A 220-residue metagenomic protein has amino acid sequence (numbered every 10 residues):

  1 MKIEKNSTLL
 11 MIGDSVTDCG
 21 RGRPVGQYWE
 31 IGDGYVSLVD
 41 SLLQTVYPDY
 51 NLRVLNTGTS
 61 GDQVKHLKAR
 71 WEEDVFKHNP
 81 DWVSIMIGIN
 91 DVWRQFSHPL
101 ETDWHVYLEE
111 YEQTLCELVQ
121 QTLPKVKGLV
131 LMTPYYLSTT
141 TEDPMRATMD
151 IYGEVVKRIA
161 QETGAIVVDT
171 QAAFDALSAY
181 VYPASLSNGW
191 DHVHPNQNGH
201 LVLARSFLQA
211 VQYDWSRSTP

Functional and structural regions predicted by a protein language model:
K2-E30: Short glycine-rich His-centered loop
K2-K5, D33, S37-R53, D62-P220: Alpha-helical cap/lid subdomain in secreted, periplasmic, or secretory-pathway luminal O-acyl-processing enzymes
G13, G58, T133: Active-site beta-alpha turn of Rossmann-fold NAD(P)-dependent dehydrogenases/reductases
V16-T17, T59-D62: Short active-site-proximal "capping" loops at secondary-structure junctions
G26, E30, G58-T59, S206: Conserved active-site regions of diverse hydrolases
